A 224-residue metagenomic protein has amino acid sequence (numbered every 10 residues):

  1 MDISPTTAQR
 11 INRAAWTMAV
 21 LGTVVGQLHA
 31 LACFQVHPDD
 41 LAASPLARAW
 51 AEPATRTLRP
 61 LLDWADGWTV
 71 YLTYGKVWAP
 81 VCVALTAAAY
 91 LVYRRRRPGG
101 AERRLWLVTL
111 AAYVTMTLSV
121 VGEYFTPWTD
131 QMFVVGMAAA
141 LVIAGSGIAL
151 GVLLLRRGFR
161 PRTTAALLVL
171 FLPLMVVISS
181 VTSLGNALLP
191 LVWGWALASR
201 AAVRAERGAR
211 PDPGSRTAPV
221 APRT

Functional and structural regions predicted by a protein language model:
D2-R223: Hydrophobic, aromatic-enriched alpha-helical segments typical of multi-pass transmembrane helices
